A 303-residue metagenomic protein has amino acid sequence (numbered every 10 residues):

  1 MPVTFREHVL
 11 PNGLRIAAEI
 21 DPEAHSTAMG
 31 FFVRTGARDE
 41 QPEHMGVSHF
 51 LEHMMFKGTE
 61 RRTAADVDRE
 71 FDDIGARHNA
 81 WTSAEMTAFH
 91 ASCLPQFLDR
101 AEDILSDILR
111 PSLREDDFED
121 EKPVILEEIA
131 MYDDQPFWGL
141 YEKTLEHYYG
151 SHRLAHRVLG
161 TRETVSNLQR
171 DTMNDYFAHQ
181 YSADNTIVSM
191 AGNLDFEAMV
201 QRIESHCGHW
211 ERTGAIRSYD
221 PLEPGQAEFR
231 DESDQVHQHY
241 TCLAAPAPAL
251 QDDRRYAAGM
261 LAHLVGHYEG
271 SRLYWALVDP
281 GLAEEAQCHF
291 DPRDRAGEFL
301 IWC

Functional and structural regions predicted by a protein language model:
V3-F5, V9, I20, A64-L222 (+5 more regions): Charge-rich, well-structured scaffold segments of protease-associated domains
E23, A28-S92, L264-G281, R295: M16/MPP (pitrilysin/insulinase) zinc-metallopeptidase core fold and M16-derived inactive scaffolds
H25-T27, L98, Q251: A short local loop/turn or secondary-structure capping micro-motif enriched for an aromatic residue
E52, L243, A258-L261: Short glycine-/aliphatic-rich beta-strand segments at the starts of folded cytosolic domains
E228: Flexible, small-/acidic-enriched active-site or ligand-binding loops
L250, A257-H267: A conserved active-site cap/scaffold subdomain adjacent to cofactor or substrate pockets
